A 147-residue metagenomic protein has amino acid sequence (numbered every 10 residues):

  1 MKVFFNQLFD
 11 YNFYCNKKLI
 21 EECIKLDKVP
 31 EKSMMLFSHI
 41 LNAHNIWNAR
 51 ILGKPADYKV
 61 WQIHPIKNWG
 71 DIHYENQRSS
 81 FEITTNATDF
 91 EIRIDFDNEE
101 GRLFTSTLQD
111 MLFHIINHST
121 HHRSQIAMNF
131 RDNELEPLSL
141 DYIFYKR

Functional and structural regions predicted by a protein language model:
M1, L26-D27, P65-I66, N86-D89 (+1 more regions): General structural signal for secondary-structure boundaries
K2, N68-S80, F130-I143: Short secondary-structure transition/capping segments
K2-F9: Active-site metal-coordination segments of metallo-dependent hydrolases
F5, N16, H73-Q77, R123: A structural signal for well-ordered alpha-helical scaffolds and beta->alpha junctions
F9-W61, R102-R147: Short, contiguous alpha-helical
A56-I94: Helix-adjacent hinge/juxtasegments
F96-N98: A short, surface-exposed loop/turn module that caps and links secondary-structure elements
